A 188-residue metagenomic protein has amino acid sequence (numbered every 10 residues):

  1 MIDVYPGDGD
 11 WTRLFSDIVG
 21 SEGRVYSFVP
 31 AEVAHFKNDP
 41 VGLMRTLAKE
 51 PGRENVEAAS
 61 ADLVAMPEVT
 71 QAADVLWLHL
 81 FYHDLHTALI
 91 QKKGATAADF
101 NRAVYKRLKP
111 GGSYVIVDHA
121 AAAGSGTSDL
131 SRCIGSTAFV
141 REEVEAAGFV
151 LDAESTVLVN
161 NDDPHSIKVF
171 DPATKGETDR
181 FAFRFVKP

Functional and structural regions predicted by a protein language model:
M1-G7: Conserved class I S-adenosyl-L-methionine
G9-R13: Glycine-rich SAM-binding Motif I of class I
S16-G20, Q91-P110: A short glycine-rich, Lys/Arg-flanked "PGG" loop and its adjoining helix->strand segment in the class I
A48-E50, T127-E154: Conserved Class I S-adenosyl-L-methionine
G52-L63: Conserved SAM-binding strand-loop segment of SAM-dependent methyltransferases
R53, M66-L76, L80: A short acidic, Gly/Pro-enriched loop at the edge of an enzyme's catalytic core that lines a small-molecule cofactor
N101, G111-A120: Conserved beta-strand signature within the Rossmann-like core of class I S-adenosyl-L-methionine
A147, D162-P188: Core SAM-dependent methyltransferase catalytic element
